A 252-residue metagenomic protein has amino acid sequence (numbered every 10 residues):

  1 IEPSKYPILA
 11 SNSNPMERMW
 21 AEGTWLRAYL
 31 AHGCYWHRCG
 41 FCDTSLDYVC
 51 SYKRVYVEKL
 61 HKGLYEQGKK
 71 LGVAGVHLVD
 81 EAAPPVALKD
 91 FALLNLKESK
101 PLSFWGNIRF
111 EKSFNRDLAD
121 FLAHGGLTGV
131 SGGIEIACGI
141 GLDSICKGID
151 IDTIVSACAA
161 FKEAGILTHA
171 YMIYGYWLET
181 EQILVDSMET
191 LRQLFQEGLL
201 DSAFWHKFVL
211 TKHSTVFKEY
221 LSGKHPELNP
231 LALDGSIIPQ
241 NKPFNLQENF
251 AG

Functional and structural regions predicted by a protein language model:
I1-V55: Acidic, low-complexity intrinsically disordered segments
P7-A10, L26-Y29, R38-D43, G75-L78 (+3 more regions): Structured core elements
W20, Y29-H32, L46, C50-V57 (+6 more regions): Hydrophobic alpha-helical scaffolding
Y52, A74-V76, S103, T168-H169 (+1 more regions): Acidic/polar loop patches that form or flank catalytic/metal-binding clefts of enzymes that bind anionic ligands
H61-L167, Y174-Y176: Conserved SAM/AdoMet-binding glycine-rich loop
D117-A119, W177-L194: Catalytic cores of alpha/beta
G132, A170, L191, A203: Hydrophobic, well-ordered secondary-structure elements that form the walls of internal hydrophobic environments
I140-I145, Y174-Q182, G198-G252: Flexible glycine/acidic-rich beta-alpha junction loops that bind and position SAM and/or redox cofactors in anaerobic
